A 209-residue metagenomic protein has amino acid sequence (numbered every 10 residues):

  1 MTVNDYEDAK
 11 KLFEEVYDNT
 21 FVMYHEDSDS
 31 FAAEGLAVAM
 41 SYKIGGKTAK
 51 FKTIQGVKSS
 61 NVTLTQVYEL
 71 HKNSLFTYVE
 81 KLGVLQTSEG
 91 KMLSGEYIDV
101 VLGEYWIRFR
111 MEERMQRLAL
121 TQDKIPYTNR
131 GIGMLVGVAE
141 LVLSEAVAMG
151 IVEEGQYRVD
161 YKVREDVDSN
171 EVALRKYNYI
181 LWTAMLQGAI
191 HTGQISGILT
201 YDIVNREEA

Functional and structural regions predicted by a protein language model:
M1-T121, V142-E145, V159-E165: A glycine- and small-residue-enriched flexible loop/hinge signal that marks low-structured segments
G90-A209: Structured, hydrophobic secondary-structure cores that serve as assembly/anchoring elements
